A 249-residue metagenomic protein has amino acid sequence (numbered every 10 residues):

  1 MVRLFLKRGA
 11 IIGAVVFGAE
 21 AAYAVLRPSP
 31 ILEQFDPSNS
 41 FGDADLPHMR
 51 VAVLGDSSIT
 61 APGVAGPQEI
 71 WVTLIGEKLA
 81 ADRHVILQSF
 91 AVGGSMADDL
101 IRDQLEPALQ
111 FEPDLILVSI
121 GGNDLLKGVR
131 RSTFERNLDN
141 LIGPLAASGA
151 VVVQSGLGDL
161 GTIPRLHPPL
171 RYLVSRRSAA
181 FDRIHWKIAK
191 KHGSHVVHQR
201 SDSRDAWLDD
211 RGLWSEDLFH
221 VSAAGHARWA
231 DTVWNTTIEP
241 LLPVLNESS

Functional and structural regions predicted by a protein language model:
M1-A52, A65, A81, F111 (+1 more regions): N-terminal secretory targeting modules
H48-V53, S58-R136: Conserved SGNH/GDSL esterase-like catalytic core that processes O-acyl groups on lipids and polysaccharides
A80, L145, I188-A189: A generic structural signal for well-ordered alpha-helical segments
S89-A91, G156, H198-S201: Residue-level recognition of beta-strand->loop/alpha-helix junctions
L105, L138-I142, D182: Generic structural signal for well-ordered alpha-helices, preferentially at hydrophobic/aromatic core positions
S119, S155-G156: Alpha/beta-hydrolase-fold catalytic nucleophile elbow
A147-V152: A short helix->loop->beta-strand "cap" motif at the edges of active sites that frequently abuts
G161-S249: Catalytic His-Asp segment of secreted/periplasmic serine-dependent ester chemistry enzymes
